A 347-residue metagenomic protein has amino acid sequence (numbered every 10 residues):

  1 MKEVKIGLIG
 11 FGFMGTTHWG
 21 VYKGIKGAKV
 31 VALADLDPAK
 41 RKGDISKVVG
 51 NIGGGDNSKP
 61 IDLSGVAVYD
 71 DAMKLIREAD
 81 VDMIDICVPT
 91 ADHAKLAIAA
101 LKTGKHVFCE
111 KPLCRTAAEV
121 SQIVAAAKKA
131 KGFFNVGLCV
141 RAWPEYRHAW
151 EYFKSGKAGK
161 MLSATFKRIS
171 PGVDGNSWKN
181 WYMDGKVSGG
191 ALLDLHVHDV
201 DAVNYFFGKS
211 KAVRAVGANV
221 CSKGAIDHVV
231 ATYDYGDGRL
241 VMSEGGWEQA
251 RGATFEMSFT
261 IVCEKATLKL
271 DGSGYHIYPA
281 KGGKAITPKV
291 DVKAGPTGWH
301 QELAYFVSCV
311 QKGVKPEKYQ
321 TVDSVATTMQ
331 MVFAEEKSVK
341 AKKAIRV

Functional and structural regions predicted by a protein language model:
M1, M83-D85, S121, S308-V347: C-terminal helix-rich "cap/oligomerization" subdomain common to oxidoreductases
M1-T103, S121, A125-A130: N-terminal glycine-/serine-/threonine-rich beta1-alpha1-beta2 phosphate-ribose binding loop of Rossmann-like
M14, F133, V140-S222, L240 (+1 more regions): Predominantly a Rossmann-like dinucleotide-binding segment in NAD(P)-dependent oxidoreductases
T17, V292-A304: Active-site loop of classical SDR/Rossmann-like NAD(P)-dependent oxidoreductases, centered on the catalytic Tyr-X3-Lys
D70, C109, V136, R214-G217 (+1 more regions): Short loop/edge segments at beta-strand edges and connector loops that shape dinucleotide/nucleotide cofactor-binding
D92, P112, N135-A142: Rossmann-like NAD(P)(H) cofactor-binding subdomain of soluble oxidoreductases
C109, R115, F134-V136, S243 (+1 more regions): Hydrophobic residues in well-ordered beta-strands that form the structural core
V200-G274, H300-K315, A334: Contiguous beta-strand/loop segments that form the cofactor/metal-binding neighborhood of enzyme cores
